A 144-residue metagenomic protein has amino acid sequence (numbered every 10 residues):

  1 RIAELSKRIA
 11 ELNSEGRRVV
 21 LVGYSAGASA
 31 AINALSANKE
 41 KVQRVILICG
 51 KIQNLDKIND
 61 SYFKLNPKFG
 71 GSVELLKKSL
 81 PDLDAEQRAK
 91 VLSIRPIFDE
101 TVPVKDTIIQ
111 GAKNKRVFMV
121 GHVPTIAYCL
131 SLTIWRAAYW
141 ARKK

Functional and structural regions predicted by a protein language model:
A3-A89, V102: Serine-dependent carboxylesterase/thioesterase catalytic core of lipase-like alpha/beta-hydrolase/SGNH enzymes
E86-K144: C-terminal catalytic-base region of ester-bond hydrolases, centering on the histidine of the charge-relay
